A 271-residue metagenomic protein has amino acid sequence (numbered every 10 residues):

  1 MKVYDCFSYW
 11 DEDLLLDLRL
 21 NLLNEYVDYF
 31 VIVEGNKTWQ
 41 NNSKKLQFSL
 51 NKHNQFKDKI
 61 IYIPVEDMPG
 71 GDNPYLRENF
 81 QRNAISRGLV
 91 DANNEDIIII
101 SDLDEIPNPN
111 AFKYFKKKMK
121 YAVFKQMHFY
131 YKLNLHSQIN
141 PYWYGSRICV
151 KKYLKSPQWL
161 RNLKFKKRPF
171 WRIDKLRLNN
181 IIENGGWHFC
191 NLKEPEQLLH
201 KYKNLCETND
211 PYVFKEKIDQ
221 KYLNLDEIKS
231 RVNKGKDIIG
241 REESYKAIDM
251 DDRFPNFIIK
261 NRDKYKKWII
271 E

Functional and structural regions predicted by a protein language model:
M1-E25, D251, K260-E271: N-proximal low-complexity "stem/linker" segments adjacent to membrane-targeting elements
K2-Y4, Y29, I97: Structural motif
V3, D58-I60, Y121, N179: Short, conserved active-site loop motifs that form the nucleotide-linked donor/cofactor pocket
D5-W10, V33-E34, I100-L103, F124-M127: Short His-Asn-centered micro-motif
E12-I32, W39-L50: Short, well-formed alpha-helical segments that are part of the catalytic scaffolds of diverse glycosyltransferases
G35-I100, P109-N110: Active-site-proximal specificity loops/subdomain of glycosyltransferases
E105-Y212: Conserved catalytic core of nucleotide-sugar-dependent glycosyltransferases
L178-E271: C-terminal accessory extensions appended to soluble enzyme cores
